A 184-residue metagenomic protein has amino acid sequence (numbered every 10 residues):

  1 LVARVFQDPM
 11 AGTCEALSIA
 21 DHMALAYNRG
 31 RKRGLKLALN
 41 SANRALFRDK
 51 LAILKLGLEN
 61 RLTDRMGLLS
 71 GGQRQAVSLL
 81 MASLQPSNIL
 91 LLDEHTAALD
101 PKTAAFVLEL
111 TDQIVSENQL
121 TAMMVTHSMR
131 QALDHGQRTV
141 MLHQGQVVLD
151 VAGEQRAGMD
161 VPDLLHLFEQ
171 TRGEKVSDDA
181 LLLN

Functional and structural regions predicted by a protein language model:
L17-R29: Q-loop/switch helix immediately C-terminal to the Walker
K50-L68: Conserved ABC nucleotide-binding domain
A82-S83: ABC ATPase C-loop
L90-D93: Catalytic Walker B motif of ABC-type/P-loop ATPase nucleotide-binding domains
D100: ABC-family nucleotide-binding domains
A104-E117: Helical segment within the ABC ATPase nucleotide-binding domain
T126-H127: H-loop/switch region of ABC-family ATPase nucleotide-binding domains
Q146-R172: Conserved beta-strand-loop-alpha-helix hinge in the C-terminal portion of ABC ATPase nucleotide-binding domains
